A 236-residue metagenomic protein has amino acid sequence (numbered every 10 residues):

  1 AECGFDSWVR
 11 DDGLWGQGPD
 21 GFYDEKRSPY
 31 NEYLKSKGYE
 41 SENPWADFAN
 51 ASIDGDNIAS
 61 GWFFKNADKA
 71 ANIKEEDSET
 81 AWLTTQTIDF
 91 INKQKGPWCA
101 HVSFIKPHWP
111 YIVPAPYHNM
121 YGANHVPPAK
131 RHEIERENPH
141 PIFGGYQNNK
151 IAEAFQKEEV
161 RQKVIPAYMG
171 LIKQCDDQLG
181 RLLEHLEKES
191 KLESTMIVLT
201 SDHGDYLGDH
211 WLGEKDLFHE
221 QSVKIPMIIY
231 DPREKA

Functional and structural regions predicted by a protein language model:
A1, W98-F104, Y168, I172-C175 (+3 more regions): Beta-strand elements within well-structured catalytic alpha/beta cores of enzymes that handle phosphate/sulfate esters
A1-I73: Catalytic-site neighborhoods of secreted/periplasmic enzymes that process anionic sulfate/phosphate groups
E2-K35, K106-E137, F218: Aromatic- and acidic-residue-enriched segments that line the glycan-binding/catalytic groove of carbohydrate-active
G61-K74, Y146-P166, D231-K235: Short glycine/proline-rich turn/loop motifs
S78-N92, P128, E153-T195: A long, amphipathic alpha-helix that forms part of the scaffold/cap immediately adjacent to metal-dependent active
I88-E135, N148-K163, Y206: Active-site His/acidic residue clusters
P110-P116, M120, E184-K235: Histidine-centered active-site microenvironments of extracellular/periplasmic hydrolases and transferases
E137, K163-K173, L217-I225, K235-A236: A short beta-strand-to-alpha-helix junction
